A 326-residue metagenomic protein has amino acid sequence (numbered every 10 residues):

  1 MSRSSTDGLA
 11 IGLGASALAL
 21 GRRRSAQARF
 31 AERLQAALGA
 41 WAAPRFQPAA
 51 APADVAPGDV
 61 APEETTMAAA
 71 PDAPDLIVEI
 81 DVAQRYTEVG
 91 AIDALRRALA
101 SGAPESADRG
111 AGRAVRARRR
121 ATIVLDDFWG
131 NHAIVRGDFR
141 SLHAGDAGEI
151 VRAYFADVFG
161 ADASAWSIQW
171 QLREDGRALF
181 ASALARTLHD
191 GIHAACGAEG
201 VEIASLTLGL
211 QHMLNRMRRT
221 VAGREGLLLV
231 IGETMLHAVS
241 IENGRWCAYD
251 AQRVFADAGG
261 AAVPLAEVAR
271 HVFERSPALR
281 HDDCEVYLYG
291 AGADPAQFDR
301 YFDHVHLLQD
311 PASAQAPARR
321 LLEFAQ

Functional and structural regions predicted by a protein language model:
M1-Q326: Hydrophobic/aromatic-enriched cytosolic interaction surfaces used to assemble or bind macromolecules
